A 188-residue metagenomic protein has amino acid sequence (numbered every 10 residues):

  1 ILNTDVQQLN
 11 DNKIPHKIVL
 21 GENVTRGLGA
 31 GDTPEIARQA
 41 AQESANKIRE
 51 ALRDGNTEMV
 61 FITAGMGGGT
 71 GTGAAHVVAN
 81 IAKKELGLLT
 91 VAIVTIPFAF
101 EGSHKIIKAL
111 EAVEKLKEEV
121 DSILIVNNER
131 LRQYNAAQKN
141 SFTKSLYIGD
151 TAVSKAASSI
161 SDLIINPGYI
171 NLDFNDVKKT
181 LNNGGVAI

Functional and structural regions predicted by a protein language model:
I1-I188: Tubulin/FtsZ superfamily GTPase core signature
